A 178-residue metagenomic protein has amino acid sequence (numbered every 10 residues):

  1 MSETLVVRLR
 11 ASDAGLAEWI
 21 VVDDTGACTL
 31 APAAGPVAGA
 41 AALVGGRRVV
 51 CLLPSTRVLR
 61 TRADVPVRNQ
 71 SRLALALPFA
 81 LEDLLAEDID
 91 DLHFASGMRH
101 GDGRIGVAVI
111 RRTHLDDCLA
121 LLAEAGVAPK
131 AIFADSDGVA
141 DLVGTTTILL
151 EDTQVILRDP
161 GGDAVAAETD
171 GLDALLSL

Functional and structural regions predicted by a protein language model:
M1-L178: Hydrophobic/aromatic-enriched cytosolic interaction surfaces used to assemble or bind macromolecules
